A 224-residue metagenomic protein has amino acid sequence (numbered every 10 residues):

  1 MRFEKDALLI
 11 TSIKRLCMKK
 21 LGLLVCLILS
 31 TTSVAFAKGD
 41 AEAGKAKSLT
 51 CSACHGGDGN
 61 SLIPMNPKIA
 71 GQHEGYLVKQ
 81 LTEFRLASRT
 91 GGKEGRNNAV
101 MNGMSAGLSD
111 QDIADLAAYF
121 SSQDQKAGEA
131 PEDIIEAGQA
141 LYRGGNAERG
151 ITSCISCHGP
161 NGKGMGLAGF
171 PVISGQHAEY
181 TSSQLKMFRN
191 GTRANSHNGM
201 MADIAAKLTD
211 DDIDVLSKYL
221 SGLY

Functional and structural regions predicted by a protein language model:
R2-F3, K14-L21: Positively charged n-region of N-terminal signal peptides that target proteins for export
L21-S30: Sec-dependent N-terminal signal peptides
T31-S48, L62-M65, S122-A147: Electrostatic cytochrome c docking/interface patches
G39-A41, K45-A87: The feature marks the first
E42-S52, R143-I155, S174-S183: Sequence context surrounding c-type heme c attachment/ligation sites in exported
C51-G57, L116, I151-P160, L216: The canonical Cys-X-X-Cys-His
L62-A70, R85-A130, G166-V172, N190-L223: Axial heme c-ligation environment in periplasmic c-type cytochrome domains
A127-A168, S174: Surface-exposed interaction/gating patches
